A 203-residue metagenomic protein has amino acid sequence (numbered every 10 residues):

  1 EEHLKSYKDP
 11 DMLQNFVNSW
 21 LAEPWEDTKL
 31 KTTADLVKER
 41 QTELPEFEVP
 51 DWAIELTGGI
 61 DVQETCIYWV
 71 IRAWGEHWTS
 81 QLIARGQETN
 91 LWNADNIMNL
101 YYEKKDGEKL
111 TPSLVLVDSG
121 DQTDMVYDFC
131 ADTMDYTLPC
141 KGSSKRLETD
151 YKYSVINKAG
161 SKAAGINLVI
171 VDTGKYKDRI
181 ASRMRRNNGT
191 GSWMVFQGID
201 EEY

Functional and structural regions predicted by a protein language model:
E1-E2: Cys/His-rich short segments
K5-Y7: Short, charged low-complexity linear motifs
P10-D11, F16-V17, A22-L36, G58 (+2 more regions): Mg2+-dependent endonuclease catalytic cores in nucleic-acid-processing enzymes, primarily RNase H-like
K38-Q41: Feature for intrinsically disordered/low-complexity regulatory segments and propeptides
E43-P50: Extended, composition-driven regions rather than compact fold-specific motifs
D51-Q63: Two-metal-ion RNase H-like nuclease active-site motif
Q63, A73-E76: Short acidic-glycine loop/turn motifs at beta-strand connectors
